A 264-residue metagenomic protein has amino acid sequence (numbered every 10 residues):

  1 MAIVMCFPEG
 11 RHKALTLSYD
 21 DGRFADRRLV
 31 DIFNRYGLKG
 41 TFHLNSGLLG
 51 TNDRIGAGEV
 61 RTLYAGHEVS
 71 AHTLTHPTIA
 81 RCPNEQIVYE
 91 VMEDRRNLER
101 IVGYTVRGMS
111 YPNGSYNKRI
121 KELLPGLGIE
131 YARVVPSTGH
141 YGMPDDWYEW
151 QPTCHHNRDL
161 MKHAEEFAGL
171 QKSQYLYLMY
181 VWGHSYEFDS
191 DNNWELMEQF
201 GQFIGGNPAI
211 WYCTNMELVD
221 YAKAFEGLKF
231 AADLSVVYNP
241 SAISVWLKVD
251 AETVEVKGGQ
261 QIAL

Functional and structural regions predicted by a protein language model:
M1-R27: Boundary/entry segment of secreted carbohydrate-active catalytic domains
A2-E9, R35, G50, E99 (+3 more regions): C-terminal domain-boundary segment and adjacent tail
T16-L17, E68, I210: Hydrophobic "anchor" residues on beta-strands that sit immediately upstream of conserved functional sites
G22-R23, N157, Y186-D189: Short acidic, S/G/P-rich loop/turn micro-motifs used as interaction or catalytic elements
F24-R28, N117-I120, V245-W246: Short, well-ordered alpha-helical microsegments
D26, I87, V91, L160-A164 (+1 more regions): Aromatic/hydrophobic pocket-lining residues that form the small-molecule binding cavity in soluble enzyme cores
N34-E130, P136-C154, Y177-S185: Metal-dependent polysaccharide deacetylase catalytic core of the NodB/CE4 family, i.e., the active-site-bearing domain
H155-L170: A Trp-anchored, charged/polar loop motif used as the substrate-binding/catalytic surface of acyl/ester-handling
